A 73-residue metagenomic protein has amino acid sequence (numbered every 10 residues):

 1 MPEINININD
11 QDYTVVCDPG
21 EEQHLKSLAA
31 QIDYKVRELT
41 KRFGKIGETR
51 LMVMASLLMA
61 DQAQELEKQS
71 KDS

Functional and structural regions predicted by a protein language model:
E3-N5: N-terminal intrinsically disordered, cationic/polar leader segments that include organellar targeting peptides
D12-V15, R42-I46, R50: Amphipathic, hydrophobic secondary-structure cores in small proteins
C17-P19: Ribosome-associated translation termination/rescue signal centered on the conserved GGQ peptidyl-tRNA hydrolysis loop
L25-K35: Acidic-glycine-rich active-site phosphate/pyrophosphate-binding loop
L28, L39, L66-Q69: Heptad-repeat coiled-coil/leucine-zipper interface motif in alpha-helices, recognizing the periodic a/d hydrophobic core
D33-K45: Structural recognition of short helix-loop-helix hairpins that underlie histone-fold modules
T49-S73: Long, leucine- and charge-enriched amphipathic alpha-helices that form heptad-repeat coiled-coil/leucine-zipper-like
